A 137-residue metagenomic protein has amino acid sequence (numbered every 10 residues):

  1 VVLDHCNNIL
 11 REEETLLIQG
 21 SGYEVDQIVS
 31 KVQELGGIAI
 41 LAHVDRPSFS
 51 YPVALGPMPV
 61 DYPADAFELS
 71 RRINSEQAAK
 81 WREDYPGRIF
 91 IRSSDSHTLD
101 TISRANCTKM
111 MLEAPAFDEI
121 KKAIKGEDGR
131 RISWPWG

Functional and structural regions predicted by a protein language model:
V1-E14, P57: Active-site gating loops and adjacent loop-to-helix segments of metal-dependent hydrolytic enzymes
L16-L17, S30, L35-I38, D45-G137: Charged catalytic cores and adjacent phosphate/nucleic-acid-binding surfaces used for phosphate/nucleic-acid chemistry
S21-E24: Non-catalytic interface/targeting segments
Q27: Short Gly/charged-rich anion-binding patches and loops
